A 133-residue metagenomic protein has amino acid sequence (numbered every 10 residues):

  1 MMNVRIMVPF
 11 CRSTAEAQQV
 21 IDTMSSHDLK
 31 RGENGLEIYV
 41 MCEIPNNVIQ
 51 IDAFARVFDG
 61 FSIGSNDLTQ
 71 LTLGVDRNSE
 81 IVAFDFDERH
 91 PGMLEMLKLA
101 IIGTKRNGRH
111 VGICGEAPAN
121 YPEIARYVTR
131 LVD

Functional and structural regions predicted by a protein language model:
M1-D133: Conserved alpha/beta-domain cores
